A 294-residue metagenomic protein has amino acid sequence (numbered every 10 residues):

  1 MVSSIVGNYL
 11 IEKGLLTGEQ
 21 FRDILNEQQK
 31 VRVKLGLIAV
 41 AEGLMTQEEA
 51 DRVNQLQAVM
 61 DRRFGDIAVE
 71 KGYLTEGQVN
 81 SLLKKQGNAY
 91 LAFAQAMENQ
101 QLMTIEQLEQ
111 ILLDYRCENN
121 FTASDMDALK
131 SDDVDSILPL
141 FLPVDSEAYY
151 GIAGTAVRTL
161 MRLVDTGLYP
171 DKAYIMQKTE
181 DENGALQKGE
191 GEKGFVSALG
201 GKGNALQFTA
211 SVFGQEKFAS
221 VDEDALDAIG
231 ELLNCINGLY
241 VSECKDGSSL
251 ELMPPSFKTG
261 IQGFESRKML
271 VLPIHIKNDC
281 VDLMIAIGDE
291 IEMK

Functional and structural regions predicted by a protein language model:
M1-F141, R158, R162, N204 (+2 more regions): Non-catalytic accessory regions
A89-Y90, E98-N99, T104-K294: Composition-driven recognition of glycine/serine/threonine/acidic- and proline-rich low-complexity segments and repeats
